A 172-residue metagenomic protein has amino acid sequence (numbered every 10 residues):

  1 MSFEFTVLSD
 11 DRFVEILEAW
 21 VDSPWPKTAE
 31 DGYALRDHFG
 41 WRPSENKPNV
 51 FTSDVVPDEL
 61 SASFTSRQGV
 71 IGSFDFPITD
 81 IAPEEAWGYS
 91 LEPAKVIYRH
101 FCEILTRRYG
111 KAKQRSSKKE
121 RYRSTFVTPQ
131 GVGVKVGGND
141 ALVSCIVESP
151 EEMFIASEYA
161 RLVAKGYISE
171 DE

Functional and structural regions predicted by a protein language model:
M1-E120, G131-G133, N139-E172: Short helix/turn-capping signatures at newly exposed starts of structured segments
T125-Q130: Active-site beta-strand termini and strand-to-loop segments that position acidic
